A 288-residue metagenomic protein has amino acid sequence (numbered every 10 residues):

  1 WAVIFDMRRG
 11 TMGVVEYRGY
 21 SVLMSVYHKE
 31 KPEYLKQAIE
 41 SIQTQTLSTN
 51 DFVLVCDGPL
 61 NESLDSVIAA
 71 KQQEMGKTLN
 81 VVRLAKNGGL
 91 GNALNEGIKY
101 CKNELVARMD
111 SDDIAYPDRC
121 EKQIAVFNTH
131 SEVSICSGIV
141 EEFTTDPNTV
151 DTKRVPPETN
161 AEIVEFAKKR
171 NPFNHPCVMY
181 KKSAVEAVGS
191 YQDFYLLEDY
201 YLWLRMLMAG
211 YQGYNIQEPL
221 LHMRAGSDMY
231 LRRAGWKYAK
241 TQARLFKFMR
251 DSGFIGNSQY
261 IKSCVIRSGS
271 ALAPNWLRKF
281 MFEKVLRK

Functional and structural regions predicted by a protein language model:
K29-T44, N50: Short, well-formed alpha-helical segments that are part of the catalytic scaffolds of diverse glycosyltransferases
L84-C101, K122: Glycine-rich, basic loop-to-helix element that forms the pyrophosphate-binding segment of sugar-nucleotide handling
V106: Short aromatic/hydrophobic "clamp" motif used to bind/position activated sugar donors
D118-D151: Conserved donor NDP-sugar-binding/catalytic core segment of glycosyltransferases
I139, G213-L220: Catalytic beta-strand/loop signature of glycosyltransferases that borders the donor
I139, K153-N171: Short, flexible, basic/aromatic active-site loop/helix in glycosyltransferases
Y195-L204: Acidic donor-binding loop at a coil-to-helix junction in glycosyltransferase catalytic cores that engages
M223, L231-G256: Catalytic core of nucleotide-sugar-dependent glycosyltransferases
